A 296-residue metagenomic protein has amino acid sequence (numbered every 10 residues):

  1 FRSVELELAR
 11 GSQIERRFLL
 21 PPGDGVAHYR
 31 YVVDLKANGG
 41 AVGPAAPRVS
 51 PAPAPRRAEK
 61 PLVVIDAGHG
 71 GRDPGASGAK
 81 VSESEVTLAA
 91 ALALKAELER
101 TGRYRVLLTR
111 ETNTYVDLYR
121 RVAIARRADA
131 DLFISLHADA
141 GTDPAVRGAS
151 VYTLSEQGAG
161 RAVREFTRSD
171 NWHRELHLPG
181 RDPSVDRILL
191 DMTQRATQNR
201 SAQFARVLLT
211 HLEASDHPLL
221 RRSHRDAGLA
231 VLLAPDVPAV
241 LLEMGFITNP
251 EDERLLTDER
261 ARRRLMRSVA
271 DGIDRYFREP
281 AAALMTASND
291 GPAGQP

Functional and structural regions predicted by a protein language model:
F1-V63: Signal-peptide-cleaved, periplasmic/extracellular N-terminal interaction regions immediately downstream of the signal
L6, S50-R56, K60, A79-P296: Active-site-proximal helix/loop segments of hydrolytic enzymes
A9, P21, D73, N289-P292: Intrinsically disordered, low-complexity segments enriched in small/polar residues
Q13-R17, G40-V42, P74, D143 (+2 more regions): Intrinsically disordered, low-complexity acidic/polar segments
V26, K36, G75, S184 (+1 more regions): Intrinsic disorder/low-complexity detector
A37-G39, H69, S155-Q157: Short, flexible active-site-adjacent loop segments at beta-strand->alpha-helix junctions, enriched in small/polar
P61-K80: Short glycine-rich His-centered loop
